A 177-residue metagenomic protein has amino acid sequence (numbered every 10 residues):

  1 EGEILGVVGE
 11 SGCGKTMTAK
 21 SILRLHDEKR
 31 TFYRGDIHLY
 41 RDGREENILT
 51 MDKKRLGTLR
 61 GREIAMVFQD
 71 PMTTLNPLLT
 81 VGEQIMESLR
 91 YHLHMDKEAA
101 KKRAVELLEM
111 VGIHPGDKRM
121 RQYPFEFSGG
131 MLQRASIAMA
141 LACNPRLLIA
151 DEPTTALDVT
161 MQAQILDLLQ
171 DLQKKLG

Functional and structural regions predicted by a protein language model:
V8-G9: The feature captures the beta-strand-to-loop junction immediately N-terminal to the Walker
D36-T58, D167: ABC ATPase NBD Q-loop/coupling interface
Y40, A99-K118, Q170-D171: Conserved ABC ATPase "signature" region
Q122-F127, M131: Conserved ABC ATPase signature
A142-R146: A short, proline-enriched helix->beta-strand linker immediately N-terminal to the Walker B motif in ABC-type P-loop
L148-D151: Catalytic Walker B motif of ABC-type/P-loop ATPase nucleotide-binding domains
A163-G177: Helical segment within the ABC ATPase nucleotide-binding domain
